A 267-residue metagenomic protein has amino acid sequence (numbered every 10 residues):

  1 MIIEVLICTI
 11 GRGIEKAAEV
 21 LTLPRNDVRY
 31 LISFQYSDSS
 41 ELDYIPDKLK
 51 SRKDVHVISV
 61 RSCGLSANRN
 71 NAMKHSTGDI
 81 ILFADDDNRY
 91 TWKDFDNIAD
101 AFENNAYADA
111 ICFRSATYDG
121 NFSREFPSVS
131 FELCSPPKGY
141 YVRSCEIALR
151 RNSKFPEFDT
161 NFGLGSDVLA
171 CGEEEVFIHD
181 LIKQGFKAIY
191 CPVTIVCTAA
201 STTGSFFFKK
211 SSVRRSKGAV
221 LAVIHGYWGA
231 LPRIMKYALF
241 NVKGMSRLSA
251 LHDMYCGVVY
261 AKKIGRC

Functional and structural regions predicted by a protein language model:
A17-S59: Acidic donor-binding segment of Leloir-type glycosyltransferases
V60-S76: Glycine-rich, basic loop-to-helix element that forms the pyrophosphate-binding segment of sugar-nucleotide handling
I81: Short aromatic/hydrophobic "clamp" motif used to bind/position activated sugar donors
K93-E125: Conserved donor NDP-sugar-binding/catalytic core segment of glycosyltransferases
D119, F131-R150, F162, V168-L169: A recurrent flexible, glycine/aromatic-enriched loop bordering the glycosyltransferase active site that acts as
T160, G185-C197, K209-K210: Catalytic beta-strand/loop signature of glycosyltransferases that borders the donor
G163-H179: Acidic donor-binding loop at a coil-to-helix junction in glycosyltransferase catalytic cores that engages
F208-C267: Non-catalytic, C-terminal membrane-associated alpha-helical segments of glycosyltransferases
